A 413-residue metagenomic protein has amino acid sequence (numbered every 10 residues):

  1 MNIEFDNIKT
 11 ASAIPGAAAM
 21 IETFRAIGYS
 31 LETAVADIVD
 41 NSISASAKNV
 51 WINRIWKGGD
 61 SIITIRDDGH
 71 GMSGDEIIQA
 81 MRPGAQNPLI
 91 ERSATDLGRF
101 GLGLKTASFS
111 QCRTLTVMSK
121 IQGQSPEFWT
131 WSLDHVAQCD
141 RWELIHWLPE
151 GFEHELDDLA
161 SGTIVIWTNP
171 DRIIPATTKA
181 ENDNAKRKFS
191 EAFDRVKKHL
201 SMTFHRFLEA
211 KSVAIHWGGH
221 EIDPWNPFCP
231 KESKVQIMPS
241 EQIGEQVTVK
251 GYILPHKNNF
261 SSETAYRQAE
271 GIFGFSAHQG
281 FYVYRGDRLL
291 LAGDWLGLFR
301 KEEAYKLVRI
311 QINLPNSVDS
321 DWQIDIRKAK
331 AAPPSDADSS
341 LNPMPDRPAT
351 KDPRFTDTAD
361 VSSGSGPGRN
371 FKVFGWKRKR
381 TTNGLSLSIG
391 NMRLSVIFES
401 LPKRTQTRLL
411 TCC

Functional and structural regions predicted by a protein language model:
M1, K188, A192, V196 (+2 more regions): Charged regulatory segments coupled to nucleotide-binding catalytic modules in large multidomain enzymes
M1-W51, I55-G58, D75-I78, S400: Bergerat-fold GHKL ATPase/HATPase_c domain
G16-I27, R92-S93, I166-F189, R267-A269 (+3 more regions): Short hinge/gating elements
I43-R92, R99: Conserved beta-strand-loop-beta-strand hairpin that lines the nucleotide-binding pocket of ATP/GTP-utilizing enzymes
G58, G71, T114, I121-Q124 (+3 more regions): Conserved nucleotide-binding/hydrolysis micro-motifs of P-loop NTPases
I90-W217: GHKL-type ATPase core
I215-E221, D287: Residue-level detection of beta-strand-connecting loop/turn positions
